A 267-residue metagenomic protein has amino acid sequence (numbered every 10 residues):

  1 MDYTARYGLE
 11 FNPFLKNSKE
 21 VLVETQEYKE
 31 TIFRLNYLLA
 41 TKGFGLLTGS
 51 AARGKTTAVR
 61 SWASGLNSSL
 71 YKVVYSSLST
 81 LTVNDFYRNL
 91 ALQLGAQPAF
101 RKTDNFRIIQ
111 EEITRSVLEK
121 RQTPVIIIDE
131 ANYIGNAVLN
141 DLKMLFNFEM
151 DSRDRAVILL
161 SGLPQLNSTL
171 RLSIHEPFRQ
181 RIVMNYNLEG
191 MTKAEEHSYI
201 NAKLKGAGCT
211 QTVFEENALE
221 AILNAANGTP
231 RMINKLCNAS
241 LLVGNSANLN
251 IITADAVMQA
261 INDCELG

Functional and structural regions predicted by a protein language model:
M1-K42, M258, N262, G267: A short, basic N-terminal segment
D2-Y3, R60, P177, A194-N201 (+1 more regions): C-terminal alpha-helical "lid" subdomain
F11-F14, Y71-V73, L81-F100: Conserved NTP-binding/hydrolysis module of P-loop NTPases
R34-Y37, T103-Q122: Conserved alpha-helical scaffold flanking the Walker A/P-loop in AAA+ ATPase domains
A40-S61: Walker A/P-loop nucleotide-binding motif
F44, T114, K120-L160, S173: Conserved Walker B catalytic segment
A63-L66, L166-R181: Short regulatory helix/loop adjacent to the ATP-binding pocket of P-loop NTPases
S76-S79, T169-L170, V183-E196: Conserved AAA+ ATPase "SRH/arginine-finger" region at the nucleotide-binding site
